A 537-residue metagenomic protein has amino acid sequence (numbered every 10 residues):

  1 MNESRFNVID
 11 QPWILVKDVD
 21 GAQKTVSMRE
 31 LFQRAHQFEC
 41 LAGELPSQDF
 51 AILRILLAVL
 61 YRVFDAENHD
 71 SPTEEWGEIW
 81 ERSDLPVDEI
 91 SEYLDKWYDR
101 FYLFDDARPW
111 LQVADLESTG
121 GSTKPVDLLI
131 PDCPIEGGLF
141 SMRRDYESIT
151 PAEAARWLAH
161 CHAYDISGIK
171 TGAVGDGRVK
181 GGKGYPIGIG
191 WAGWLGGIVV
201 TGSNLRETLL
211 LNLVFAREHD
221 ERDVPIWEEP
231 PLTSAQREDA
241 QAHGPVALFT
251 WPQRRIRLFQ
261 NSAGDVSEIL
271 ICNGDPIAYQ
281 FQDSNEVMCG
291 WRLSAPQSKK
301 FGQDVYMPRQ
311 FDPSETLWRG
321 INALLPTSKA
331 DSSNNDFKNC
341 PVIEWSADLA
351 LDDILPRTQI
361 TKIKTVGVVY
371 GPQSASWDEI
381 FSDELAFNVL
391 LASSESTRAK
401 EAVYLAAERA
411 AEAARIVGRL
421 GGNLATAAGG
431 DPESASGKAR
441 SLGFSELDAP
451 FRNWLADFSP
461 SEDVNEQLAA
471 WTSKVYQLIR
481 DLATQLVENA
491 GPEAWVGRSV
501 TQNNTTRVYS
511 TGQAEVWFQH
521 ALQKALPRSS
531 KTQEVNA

Functional and structural regions predicted by a protein language model:
M1-E136, H160, D165-A537: Extended alpha-helical scaffolding segments
M142-D145: Flanking scaffold residues of small Cys/His-coordinated metal-binding clusters
T150-E153, C272: Short Cys/His-rich metal-coordination motifs, predominantly Zn2+-binding knuckles/fingers
A155-L158: Short functional micro-motifs and their immediate structural scaffolds
